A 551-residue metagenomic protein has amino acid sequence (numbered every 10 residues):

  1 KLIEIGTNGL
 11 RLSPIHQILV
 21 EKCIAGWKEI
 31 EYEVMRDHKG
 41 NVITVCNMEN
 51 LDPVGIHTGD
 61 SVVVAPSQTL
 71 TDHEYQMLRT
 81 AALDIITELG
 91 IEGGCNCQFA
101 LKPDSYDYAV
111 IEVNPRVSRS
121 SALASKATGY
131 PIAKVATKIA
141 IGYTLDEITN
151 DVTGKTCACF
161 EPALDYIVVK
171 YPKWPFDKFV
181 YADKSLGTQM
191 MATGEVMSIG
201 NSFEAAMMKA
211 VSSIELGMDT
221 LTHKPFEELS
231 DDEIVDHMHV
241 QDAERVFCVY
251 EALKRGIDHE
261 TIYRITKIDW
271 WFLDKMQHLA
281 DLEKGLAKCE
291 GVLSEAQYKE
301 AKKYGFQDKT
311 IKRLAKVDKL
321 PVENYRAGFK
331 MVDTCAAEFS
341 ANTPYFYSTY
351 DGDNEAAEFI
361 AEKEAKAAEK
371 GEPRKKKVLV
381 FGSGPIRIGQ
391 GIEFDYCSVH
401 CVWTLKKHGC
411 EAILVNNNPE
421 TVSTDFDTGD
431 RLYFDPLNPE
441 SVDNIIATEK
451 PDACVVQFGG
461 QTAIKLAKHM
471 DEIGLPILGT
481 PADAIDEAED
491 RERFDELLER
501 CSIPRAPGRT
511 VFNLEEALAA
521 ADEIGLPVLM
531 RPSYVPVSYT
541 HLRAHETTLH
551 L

Functional and structural regions predicted by a protein language model:
L2-S13, Q17, K22, V63-K102 (+2 more regions): A long amphipathic alpha-helix within ATP-dependent nucleotide-binding catalytic cores
E21-K22, I30-R36, G90-R119, A136: Conserved metal-phosphate-binding beta-hairpin within the catalytic cores of diverse ATP-dependent phosphoryl-transfer
K22-C23, I85, L89-G93, V117-Y171 (+2 more regions): Phosphate/diphosphate-binding loops
K39-A81, P115-A140, G194-M197: ATP-dependent carboxylate/phosphate-activation module, predominantly the ATP-grasp catalytic core and closely related
I139, Y143-F226: Glycine-rich active-site loop/lid that clamps phosphate-bearing ligands
N201-R245, Y250-R255, T261-A341, T428-G429: Terminal amphipathic helices with adjacent charged low-complexity linkers/tails
A210, V332-I503, F512-A519: ATP-binding N-terminal substructure of ATP-dependent carboxylate-amine bond-forming enzymes
T540-T547: Conserved small/polar residues in nucleotide/adenosyl-binding loops
